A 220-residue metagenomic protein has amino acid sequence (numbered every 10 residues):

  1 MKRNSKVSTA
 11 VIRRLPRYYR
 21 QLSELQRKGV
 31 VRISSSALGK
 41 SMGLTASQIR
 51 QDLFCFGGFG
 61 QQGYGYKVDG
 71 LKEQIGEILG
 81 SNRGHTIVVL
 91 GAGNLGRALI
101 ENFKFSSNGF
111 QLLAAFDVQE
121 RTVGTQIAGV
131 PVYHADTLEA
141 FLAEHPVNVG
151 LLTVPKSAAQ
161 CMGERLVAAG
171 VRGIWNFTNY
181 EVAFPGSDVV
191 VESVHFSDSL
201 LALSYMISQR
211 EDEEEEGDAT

Functional and structural regions predicted by a protein language model:
M1-V31: Extreme N-terminal segment that seeds HTH/winged-HTH DNA-binding domains in transcriptional regulators
S23-Q26, G129-T220: Phosphate-bearing ligand-interacting subdomains that bind or position ATP/ADP/UDP/GDP/NAD(P) or nucleotide-linked
R32, S36, K40-I87: HTH-adjacent hinge/linker in prokaryotic transcriptional regulators
A92: Glycine-rich Rossmann-fold phosphate-binding loop(s) that bind the pyrophosphate of adenine dinucleotide cofactors
L95: Hydrophobic/small residue at the entry helix of a nucleotide-binding pocket
N108-A128: NAD(P)-binding Rossmann-fold cofactor-contacting core
